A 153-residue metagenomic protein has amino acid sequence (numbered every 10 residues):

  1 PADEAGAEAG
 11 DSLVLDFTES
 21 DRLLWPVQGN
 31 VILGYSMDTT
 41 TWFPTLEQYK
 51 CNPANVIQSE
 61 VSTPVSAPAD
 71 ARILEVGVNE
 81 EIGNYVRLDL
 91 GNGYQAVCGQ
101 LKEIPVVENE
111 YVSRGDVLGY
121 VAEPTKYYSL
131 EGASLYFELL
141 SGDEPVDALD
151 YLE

Functional and structural regions predicted by a protein language model:
P1-N30: N-terminal, intrinsically disordered, polar/charged segments of Gram-positive cell-envelope systems that serve as
D11-L15, S36-S66: Short glycine/threonine/proline-enriched tight-turn/helix- or strand-capping micro-motif at secondary-structure
V27, C51-P53, A69, I82-N84 (+2 more regions): Envelope-exposed proteins and targeting segments
V27-V31, S59-I73, G99, V112-G115: Generic structural motif
G34, V76-G77, L101-I104, V121-P124: Residue-level recognition of beta-strand microenvironments
T45-E47, N55-Q58, Y85-L90, E138-L139: Short, acidic/hydrophobic/Gly-rich beta-strand patch recurrent on exposed beta strands that often constitutes part
A67-K102: Zn2+-dependent peptidoglycan hydrolase active-site motif and core
E110-E153: Conserved, short, structured surface segments that act as functional micro-motifs
